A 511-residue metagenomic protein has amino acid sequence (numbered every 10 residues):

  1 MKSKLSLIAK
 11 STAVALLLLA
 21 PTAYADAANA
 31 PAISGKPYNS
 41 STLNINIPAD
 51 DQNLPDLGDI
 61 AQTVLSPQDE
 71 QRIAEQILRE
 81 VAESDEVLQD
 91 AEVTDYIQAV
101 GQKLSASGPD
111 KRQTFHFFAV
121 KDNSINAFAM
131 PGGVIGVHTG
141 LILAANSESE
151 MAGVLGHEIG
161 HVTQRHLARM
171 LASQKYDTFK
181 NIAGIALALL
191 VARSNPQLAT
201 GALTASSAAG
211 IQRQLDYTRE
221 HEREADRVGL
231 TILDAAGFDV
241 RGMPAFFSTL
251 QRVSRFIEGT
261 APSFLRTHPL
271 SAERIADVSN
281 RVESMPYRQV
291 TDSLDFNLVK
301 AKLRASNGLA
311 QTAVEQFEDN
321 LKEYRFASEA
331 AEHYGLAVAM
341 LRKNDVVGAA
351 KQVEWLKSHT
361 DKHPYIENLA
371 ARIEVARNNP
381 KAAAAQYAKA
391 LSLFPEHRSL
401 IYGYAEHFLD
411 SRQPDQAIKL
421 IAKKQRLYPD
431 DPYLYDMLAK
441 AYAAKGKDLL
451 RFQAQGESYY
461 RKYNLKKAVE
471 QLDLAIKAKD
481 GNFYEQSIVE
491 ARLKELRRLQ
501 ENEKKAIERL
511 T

Functional and structural regions predicted by a protein language model:
K2-L7, L16, A23-N126, V253-F256 (+9 more regions): Hydrophobic or amphipathic, alpha-helical segments that drive membrane association/targeting
K36-P48, D56-V64, E75, V87 (+6 more regions): Extracytoplasmic and endomembrane cell-envelope/extracellular-matrix remodeling and assembly machinery
S84-T94, S107-F117, L171-Q174, L198-G201 (+1 more regions): Surface-exposed patches in mature extracellular/periplasmic domains of secreted proteins
G136-G153, L215-E220: Short pre-active-site segment immediately N-terminal to the catalytic Zn-binding motif
V137, G153-H161, R165, A225: Active-site recognition of the HExxH zinc-binding catalytic motif
S149, I159-Y176, S194: Catalytic Zn2+-binding segment of zinc metalloproteases
F179-S194, G201-I211: Membrane-active amphipathic alpha-helices enriched in small hydrophobic residues
